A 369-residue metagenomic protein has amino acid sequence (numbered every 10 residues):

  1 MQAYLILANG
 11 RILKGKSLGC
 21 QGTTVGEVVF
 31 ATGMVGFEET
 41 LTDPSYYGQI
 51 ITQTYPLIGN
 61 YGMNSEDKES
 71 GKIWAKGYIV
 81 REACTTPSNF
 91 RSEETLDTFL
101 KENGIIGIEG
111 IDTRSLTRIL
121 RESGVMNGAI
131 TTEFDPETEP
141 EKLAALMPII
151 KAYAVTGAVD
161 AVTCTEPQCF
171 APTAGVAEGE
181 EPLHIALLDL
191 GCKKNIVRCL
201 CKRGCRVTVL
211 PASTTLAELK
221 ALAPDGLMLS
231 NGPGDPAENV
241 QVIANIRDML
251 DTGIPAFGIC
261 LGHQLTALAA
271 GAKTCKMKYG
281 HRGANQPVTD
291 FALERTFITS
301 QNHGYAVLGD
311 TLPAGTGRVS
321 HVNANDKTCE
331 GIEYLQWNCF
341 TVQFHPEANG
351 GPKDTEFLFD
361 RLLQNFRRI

Functional and structural regions predicted by a protein language model:
M1-A217, A221-L222, P236, N349 (+1 more regions): RNA-binding accessory domains that recognize and position tRNA/RNA substrates
I106, H184, P255-F257, K273 (+1 more regions): Proline-centered loop/turn at the N-terminus of a beta-strand
E180-I185, L293-T296, Y334-C339: Beta-strand-turn-beta hairpins that frame and shape the catalytic cleft of phosphate-ester-processing enzymes
P182-A186, R206, P255, I298 (+1 more regions): Residues that mark the start of a beta-strand
H184-D189, T299-S300, F340-F344: Active-site-proximal beta-strand elements of phosphoester/diester hydrolases
A221, D225-G226, S230-Q301, A306 (+1 more regions): Cysteine-nucleophile active-site neighborhood
R295-Q336: Catalytic beta-strand/loop cores that center a nucleophilic Ser/Cys/Thr and support acyl-enzyme chemistry
G331-I369: A glycine-centered loop/beta-turn motif at secondary-structure junctions
